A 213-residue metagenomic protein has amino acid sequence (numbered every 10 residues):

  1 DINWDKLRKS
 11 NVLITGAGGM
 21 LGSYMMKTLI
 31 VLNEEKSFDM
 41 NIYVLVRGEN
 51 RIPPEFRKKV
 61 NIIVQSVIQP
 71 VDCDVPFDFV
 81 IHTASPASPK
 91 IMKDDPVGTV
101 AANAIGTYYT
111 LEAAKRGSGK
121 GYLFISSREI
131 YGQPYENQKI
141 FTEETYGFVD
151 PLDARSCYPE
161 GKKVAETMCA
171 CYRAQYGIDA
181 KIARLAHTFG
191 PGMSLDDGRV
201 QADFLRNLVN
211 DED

Functional and structural regions predicted by a protein language model:
D1-L13: Non-catalytic terminal and boundary segments that flank Rossmann-like NAD(P)-dependent oxidoreductase
N11-V31: N-terminal Rossmann NAD(P)H-binding glycine-rich loop of SDR-like oxidoreductase domains
T15, L45, V80-P86, Y122-R128 (+1 more regions): SDR active-site strand-loop-helix element
E34-R51: Conserved glycine-rich Rossmann-like NAD(P)H-binding loop of the short-chain dehydrogenase/reductase
V64-A102: NAD(P)H-binding glycine-rich loop region in Rossmannoid oxidoreductase-like domains and their noncatalytic homologs
Y108-S156: Conserved Rossmann-fold NAD(P)-dependent oxidoreductase catalytic core, especially the SDR/UDP-sugar
Y135-E144, T167-D213: NAD(P)-dependent short-chain dehydrogenase/reductase
C157, G161-V164: Active-site helix of classical SDR
